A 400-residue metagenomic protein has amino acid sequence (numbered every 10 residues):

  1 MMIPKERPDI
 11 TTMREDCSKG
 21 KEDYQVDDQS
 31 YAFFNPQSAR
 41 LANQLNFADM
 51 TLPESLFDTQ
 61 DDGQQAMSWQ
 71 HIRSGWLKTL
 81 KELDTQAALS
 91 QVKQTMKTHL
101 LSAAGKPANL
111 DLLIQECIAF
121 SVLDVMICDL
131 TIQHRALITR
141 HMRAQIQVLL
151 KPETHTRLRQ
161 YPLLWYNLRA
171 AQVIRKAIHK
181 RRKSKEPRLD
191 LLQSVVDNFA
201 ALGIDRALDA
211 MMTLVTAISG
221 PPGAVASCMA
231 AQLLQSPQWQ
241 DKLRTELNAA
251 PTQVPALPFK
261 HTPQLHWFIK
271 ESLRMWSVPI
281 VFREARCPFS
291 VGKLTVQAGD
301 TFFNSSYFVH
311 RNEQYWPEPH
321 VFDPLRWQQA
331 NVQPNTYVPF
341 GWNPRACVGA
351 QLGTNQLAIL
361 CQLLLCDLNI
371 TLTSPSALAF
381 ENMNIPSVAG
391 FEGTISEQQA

Functional and structural regions predicted by a protein language model:
M1-Q60, T336: N-terminal membrane-proximal hinge/A-helix region immediately C-terminal to the signal-anchor transmembrane segment
P4-E15, T252-G292: Conserved cytochrome P450 K-helix E-x-x-R motif and the immediately C-terminal K′/meander segment
Q86-A224: Cytochrome P450 heme-thiolate monooxygenase catalytic core
P221-E246, A350-L368: Cytochrome P450 catalytic-core helices
L257, Q328-L368, P375-I385: Cytochrome P450 heme-thiolate "Cys pocket" and heme-binding signature region
N304-N331: Conserved cytochrome P450 K-helix/beta-meander segment immediately N-terminal to the heme-binding cysteine loop
